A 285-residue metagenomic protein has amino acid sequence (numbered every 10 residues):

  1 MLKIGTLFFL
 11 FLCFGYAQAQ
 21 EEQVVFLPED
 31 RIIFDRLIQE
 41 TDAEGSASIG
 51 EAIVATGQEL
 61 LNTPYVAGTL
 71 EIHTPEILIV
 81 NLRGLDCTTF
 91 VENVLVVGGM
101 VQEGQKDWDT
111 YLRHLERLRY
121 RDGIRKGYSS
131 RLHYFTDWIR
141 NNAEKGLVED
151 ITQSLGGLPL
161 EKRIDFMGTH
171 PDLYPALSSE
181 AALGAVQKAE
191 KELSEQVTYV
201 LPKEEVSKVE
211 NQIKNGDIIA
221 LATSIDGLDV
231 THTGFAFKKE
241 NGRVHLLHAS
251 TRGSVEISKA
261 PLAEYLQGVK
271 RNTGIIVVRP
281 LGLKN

Functional and structural regions predicted by a protein language model:
I4-C13: Sec-dependent N-terminal signal peptides
G15-A19: Sec/Tat signal peptide C-region and signal peptidase I cleavage site
E21-T89: Cationic-aromatic interfacial patches
P64-L193, K214, G242, H248-T251: Acidic/His-rich structured neighborhood in mature extracellular/periplasmic domains
T198-V209: Short alpha-helix capping/helix-loop boundary micro-motifs
K208-Q212, L228: Short, surface-exposed secondary-structure edge patches
D217-N285: C-terminal soluble interaction/assembly domains
